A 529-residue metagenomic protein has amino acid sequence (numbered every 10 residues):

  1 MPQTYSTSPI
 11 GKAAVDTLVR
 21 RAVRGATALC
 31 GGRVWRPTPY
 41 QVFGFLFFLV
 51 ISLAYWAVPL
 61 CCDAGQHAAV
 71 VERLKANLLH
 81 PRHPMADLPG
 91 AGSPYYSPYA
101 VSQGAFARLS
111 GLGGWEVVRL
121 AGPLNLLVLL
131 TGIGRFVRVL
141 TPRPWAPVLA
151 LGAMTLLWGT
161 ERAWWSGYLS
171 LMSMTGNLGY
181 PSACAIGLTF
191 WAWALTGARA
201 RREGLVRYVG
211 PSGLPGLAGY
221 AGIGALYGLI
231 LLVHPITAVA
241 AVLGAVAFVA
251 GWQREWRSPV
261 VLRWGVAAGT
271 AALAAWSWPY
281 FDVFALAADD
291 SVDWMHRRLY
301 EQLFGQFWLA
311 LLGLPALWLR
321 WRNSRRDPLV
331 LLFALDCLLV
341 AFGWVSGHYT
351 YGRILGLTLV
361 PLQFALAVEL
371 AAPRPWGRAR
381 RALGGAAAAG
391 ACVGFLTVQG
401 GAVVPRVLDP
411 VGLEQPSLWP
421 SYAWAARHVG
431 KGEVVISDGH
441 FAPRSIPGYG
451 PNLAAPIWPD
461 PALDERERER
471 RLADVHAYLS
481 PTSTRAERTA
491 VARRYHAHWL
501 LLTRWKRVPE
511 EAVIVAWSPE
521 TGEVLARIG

Functional and structural regions predicted by a protein language model:
M1-S52: Start-transfer (signal-anchor) and selected internal transmembrane alpha helices of multi-pass inner/ER membrane
R33-G187, G210, P235, V407 (+1 more regions): Active-site lumenal/periplasmic loops and adjacent helix-entry segments of GT-C-fold, multi-pass membrane
D63, G219, L226-V330, A334 (+2 more regions): Transmembrane catalytic cores of multi-pass membrane glycosyltransferases and polysaccharide-assembly enzymes
L129-V137, G176, L188-A200, L243-A250 (+2 more regions): Transmembrane alpha-helical segments
A198-G228: Short hydrophobic alpha-helices at membrane interfaces in multi-pass membrane enzymes
A240, G347-G385: Hydrophobic/aromatic-rich transmembrane helices and adjacent perimembrane loops
V242, Q399-G529: Extracytoplasmic
G269-T270, R374-G400: Signature aromatic-anchored transmembrane alpha helix within multi-pass, membrane-resident enzymes that catalyze glycan
